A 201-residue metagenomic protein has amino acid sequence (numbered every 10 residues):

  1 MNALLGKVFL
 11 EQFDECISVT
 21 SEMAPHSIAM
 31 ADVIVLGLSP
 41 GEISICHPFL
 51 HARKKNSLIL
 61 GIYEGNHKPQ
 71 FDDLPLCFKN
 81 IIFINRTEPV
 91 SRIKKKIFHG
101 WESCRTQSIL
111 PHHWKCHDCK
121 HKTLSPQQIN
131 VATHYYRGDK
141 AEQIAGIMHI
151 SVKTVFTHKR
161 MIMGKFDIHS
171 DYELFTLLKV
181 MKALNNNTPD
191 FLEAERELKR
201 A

Functional and structural regions predicted by a protein language model:
M1-P111: N-terminal regulatory/sensing modules of transcriptional regulators
N85, P89, K120-L124, Y136: Short, well-structured alpha-helical patches and their helix-loop capping segments that border functional surfaces
T106-T133: Regulatory hinge/linker segments at domain boundaries that couple sensory/effector modules to output domains
Q128-Y135, I162, L174: Short alpha-helical "packing" element that flanks the helix-turn-helix/winged-helix DNA-binding module
Y135-D139, L178: Short helix-to-turn junction characteristic of helix-turn-helix DNA-binding domains, especially the helix
K140-E173: Recognition helix of helix-turn-helix DNA-binding domains
M163-A201: Basic, Lys/Arg-enriched C-terminal extension of HTH/homeodomain DNA-binding domains
